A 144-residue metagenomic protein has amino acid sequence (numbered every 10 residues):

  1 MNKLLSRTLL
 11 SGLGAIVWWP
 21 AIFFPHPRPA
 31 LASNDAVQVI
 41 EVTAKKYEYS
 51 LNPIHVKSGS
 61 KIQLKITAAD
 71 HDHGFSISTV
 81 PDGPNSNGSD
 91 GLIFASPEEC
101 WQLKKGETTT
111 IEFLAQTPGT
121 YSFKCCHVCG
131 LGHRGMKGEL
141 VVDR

Functional and structural regions predicted by a protein language model:
M1-I16: Bacterial N-terminal signal peptides that target proteins for export
L5, F23-F24: Intrinsic low-complexity, intrinsically disordered segments enriched in polar/basic residues
I16-F23: Hydrophobic alpha-helical membrane-insertion segments, chiefly the h-region of N-terminal signal peptides
F24-R144: Extracytoplasmic copper-binding redox domains, predominantly the cupredoxin/blue-copper superfamily
